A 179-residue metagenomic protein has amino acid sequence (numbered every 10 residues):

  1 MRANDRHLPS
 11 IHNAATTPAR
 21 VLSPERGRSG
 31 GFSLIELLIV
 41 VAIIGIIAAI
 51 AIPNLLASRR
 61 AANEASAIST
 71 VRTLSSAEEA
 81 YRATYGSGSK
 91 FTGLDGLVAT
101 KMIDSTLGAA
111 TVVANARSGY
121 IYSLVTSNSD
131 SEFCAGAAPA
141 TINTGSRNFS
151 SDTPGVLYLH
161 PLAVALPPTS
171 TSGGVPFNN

Functional and structural regions predicted by a protein language model:
M1-F32: N-terminal leader/signal peptides at the extreme start of proteins
G27-L55: N-terminal single-pass transmembrane signal-anchor helix
S33, A61, S75-S76: Hydrophobic transmembrane-helix microenvironments that flank and shape a buried ionizable site
N54-V71: Aliphatic-rich helix starts adjacent to a transmembrane/signal segment
S76-R147, S151-P154, P161, G173-N179: Extracellular/periplasmic head regions of type IV pilus-like filament subunits
P167-T171: Conserved beta-strand-loop-alpha-helix hinge in the C-terminal portion of ABC ATPase nucleotide-binding domains
